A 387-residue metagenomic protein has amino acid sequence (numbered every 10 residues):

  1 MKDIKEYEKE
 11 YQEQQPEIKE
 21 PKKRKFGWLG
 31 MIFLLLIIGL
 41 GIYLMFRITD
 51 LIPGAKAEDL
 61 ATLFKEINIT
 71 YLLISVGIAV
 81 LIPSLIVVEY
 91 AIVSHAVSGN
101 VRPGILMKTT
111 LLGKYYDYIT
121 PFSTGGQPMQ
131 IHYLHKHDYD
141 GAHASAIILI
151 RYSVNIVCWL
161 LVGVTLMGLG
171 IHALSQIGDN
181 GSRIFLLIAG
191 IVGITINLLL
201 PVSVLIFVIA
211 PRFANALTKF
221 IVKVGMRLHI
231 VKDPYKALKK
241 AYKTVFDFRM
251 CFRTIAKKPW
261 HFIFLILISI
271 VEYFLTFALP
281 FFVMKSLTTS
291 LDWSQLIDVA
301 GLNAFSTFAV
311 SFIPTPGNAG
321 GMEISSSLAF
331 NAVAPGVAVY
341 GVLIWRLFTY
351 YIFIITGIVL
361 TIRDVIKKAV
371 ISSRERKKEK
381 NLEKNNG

Functional and structural regions predicted by a protein language model:
M1-E58, Y116-H229, T315, A319-G387: Transmembrane helix-loop-helix hairpins in multi-pass inner-membrane proteins
G27-M31, K65-S75, V101, R253-L267: Membrane-interface helix starts
D50-G54, R227-F248: Short, membrane-interfacial amphipathic segments enriched in basic
E58-E66, L134, T244-A256: A short amphipathic helical element positioned immediately N-terminal to and/or at the very start of a transmembrane
L85-V93, Q130, T276-V283, A304-F305 (+1 more regions): Hydrophobic/aromatic residues in alpha-helical transmembrane segments
V87-Y115, V283-L302: Membrane-embedded helical hairpins/re-entrant loop segments and their flanking transmembrane helices within multi-pass
V97, M284-W345: Membrane-interfacial helix-loop connectors
A237-L287: Alpha-helical transmembrane segments and their immediate interhelical loop/hinge regions in multi-pass membrane
